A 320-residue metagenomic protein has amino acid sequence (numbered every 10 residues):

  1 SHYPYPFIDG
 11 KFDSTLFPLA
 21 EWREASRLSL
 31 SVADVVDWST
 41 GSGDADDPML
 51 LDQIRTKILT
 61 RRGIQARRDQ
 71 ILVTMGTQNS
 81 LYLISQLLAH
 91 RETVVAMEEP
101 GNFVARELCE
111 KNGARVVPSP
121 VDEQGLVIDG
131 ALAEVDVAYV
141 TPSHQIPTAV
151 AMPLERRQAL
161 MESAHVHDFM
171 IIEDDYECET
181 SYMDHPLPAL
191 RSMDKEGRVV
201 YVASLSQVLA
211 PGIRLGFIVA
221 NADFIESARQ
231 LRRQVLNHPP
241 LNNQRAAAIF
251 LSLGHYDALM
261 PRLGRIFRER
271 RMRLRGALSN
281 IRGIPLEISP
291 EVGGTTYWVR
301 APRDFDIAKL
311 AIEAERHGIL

Functional and structural regions predicted by a protein language model:
S1-A45, R316-I319: N-terminal "arm"/small-domain region of PLP-dependent enzymes with the aminotransferase-like
F12-D13, P142-I146, Q207: Short glycine-rich anion-binding loops that position phosphate/pyrophosphate groups of nucleotides and phosphorylated
S26, L30-D168, I172, E179-T180 (+3 more regions): Conserved core of the PLP fold type I
G101, R265-R275, L286-R300, I307-E313: Conserved glycine-rich beta-strand-loop-beta hairpin in the small C-terminal domain of fold type I
V121, P147-A151, R233-H238, G264-R265 (+2 more regions): Short, contiguous acidic/charged loop-to-helix segments that flank catalytic cores in large enzymes
V199-N280, I288-S289: PLP-dependent aminotransferase class I/II
A220, W298-F305, L320: Conserved PLP-binding active-site segment of the aspartate aminotransferase-like
